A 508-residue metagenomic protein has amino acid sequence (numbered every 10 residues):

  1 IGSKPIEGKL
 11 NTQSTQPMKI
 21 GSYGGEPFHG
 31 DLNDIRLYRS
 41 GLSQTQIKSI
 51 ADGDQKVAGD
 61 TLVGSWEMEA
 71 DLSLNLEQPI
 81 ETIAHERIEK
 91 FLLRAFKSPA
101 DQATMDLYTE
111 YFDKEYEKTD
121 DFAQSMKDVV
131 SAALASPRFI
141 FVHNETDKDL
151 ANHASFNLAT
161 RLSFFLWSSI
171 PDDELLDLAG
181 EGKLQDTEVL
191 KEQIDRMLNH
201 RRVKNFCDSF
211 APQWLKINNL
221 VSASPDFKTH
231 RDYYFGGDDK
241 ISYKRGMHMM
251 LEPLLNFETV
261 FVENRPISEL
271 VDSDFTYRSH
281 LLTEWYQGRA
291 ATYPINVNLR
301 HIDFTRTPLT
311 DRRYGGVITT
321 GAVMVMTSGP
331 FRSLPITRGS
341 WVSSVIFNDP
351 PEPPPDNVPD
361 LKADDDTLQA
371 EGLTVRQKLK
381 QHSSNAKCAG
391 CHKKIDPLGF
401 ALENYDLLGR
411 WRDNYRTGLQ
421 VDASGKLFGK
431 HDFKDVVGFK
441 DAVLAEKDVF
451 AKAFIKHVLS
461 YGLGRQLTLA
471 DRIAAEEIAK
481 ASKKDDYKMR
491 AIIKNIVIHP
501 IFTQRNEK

Functional and structural regions predicted by a protein language model:
I1-L74: Extracellular glycan-associated modules
N75-S460, R472-D485, K494-K508: Active-site substrate-binding loop specific to GH73 endo-beta-N-acetylglucosaminidase modules in bacterial autolysins
L463-Q466: Axial heme c-ligation environment in periplasmic c-type cytochrome domains
